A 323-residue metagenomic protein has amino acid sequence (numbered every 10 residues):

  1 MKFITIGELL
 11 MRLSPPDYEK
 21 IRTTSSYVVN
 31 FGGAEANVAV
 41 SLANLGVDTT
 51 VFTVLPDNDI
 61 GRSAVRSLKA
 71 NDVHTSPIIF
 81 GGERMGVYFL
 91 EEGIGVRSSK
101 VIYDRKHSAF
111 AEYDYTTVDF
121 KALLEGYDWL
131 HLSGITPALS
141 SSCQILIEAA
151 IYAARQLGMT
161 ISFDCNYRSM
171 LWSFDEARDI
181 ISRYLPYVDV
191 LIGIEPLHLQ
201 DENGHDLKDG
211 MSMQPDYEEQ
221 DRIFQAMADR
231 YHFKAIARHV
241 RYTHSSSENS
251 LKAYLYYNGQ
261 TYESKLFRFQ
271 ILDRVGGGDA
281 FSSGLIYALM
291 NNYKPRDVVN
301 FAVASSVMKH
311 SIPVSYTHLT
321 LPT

Functional and structural regions predicted by a protein language model:
M1-H74, I94-V96, D114-Y115, E263 (+1 more regions): Glycine-rich phosphate/adenosyl-contacting loop at the front of the ribokinase-like
V40-S41, L272-P295: Short, small-residue alpha-helix embedded
D48-F52, T261-Y262, A288-F301: Phosphate-handling active-site elements
D48-P137, I161: Conserved N-terminal subdomain of the carbohydrate kinase-like
T136-I145, S173, E202-N203: Glycine/threonine-rich flexible loop motifs
L146-L157, I180-Y187: Catalytic-core regions built around general acid/base machinery
L171-N258: Conserved phosphate/ATP/ADP-binding segment of small-molecule kinases
T317-T323: Conserved small/polar residues in nucleotide/adenosyl-binding loops
